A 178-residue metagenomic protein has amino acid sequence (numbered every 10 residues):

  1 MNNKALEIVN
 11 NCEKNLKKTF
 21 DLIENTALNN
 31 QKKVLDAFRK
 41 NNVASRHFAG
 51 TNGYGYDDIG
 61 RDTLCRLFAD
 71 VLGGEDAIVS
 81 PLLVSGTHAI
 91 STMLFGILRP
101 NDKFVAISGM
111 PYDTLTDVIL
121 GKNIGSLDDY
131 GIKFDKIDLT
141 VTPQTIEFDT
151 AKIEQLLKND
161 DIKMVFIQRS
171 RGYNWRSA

Functional and structural regions predicted by a protein language model:
M1-A5: Intrinsically disordered, low-structural-confidence terminal and linker regions
C12-G74: Glycine-rich phosphate-binding segment of PLP-dependent enzymes
I59-G60, S85, T145-F148: Short secondary-structure boundary/capping elements
T63-L67, A89-T92, K152: Well-ordered alpha-helical segments embedded in enzymatic catalytic cores
A77-F104, P111-D117: Conserved beta-loop-alpha segment that forms the PLP phosphate-binding cup at the N-terminus of a helix
V79, A106, K136-D138: Structural signal for conserved beta-strand scaffold positions within catalytic alpha/beta enzyme cores
D113-T116, G121-A178: PLP-dependent aminotransferase-class I/II
